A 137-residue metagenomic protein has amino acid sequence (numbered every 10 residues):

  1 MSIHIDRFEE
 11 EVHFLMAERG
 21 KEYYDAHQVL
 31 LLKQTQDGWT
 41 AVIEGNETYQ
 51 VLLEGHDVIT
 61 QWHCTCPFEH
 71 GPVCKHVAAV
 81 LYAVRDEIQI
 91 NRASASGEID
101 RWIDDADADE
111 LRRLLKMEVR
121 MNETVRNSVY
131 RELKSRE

Functional and structural regions predicted by a protein language model:
M1-E137: Long, low-complexity, compositionally biased intrinsically disordered regions
